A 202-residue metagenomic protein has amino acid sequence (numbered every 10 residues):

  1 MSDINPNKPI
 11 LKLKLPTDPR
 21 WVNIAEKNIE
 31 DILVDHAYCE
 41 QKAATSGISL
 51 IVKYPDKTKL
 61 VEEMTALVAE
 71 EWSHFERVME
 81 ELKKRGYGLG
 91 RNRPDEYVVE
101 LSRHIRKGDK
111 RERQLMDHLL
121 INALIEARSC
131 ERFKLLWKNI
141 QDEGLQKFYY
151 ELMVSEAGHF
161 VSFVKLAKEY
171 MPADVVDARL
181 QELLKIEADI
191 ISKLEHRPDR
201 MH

Functional and structural regions predicted by a protein language model:
S2-H202: Non-heme di-metal
